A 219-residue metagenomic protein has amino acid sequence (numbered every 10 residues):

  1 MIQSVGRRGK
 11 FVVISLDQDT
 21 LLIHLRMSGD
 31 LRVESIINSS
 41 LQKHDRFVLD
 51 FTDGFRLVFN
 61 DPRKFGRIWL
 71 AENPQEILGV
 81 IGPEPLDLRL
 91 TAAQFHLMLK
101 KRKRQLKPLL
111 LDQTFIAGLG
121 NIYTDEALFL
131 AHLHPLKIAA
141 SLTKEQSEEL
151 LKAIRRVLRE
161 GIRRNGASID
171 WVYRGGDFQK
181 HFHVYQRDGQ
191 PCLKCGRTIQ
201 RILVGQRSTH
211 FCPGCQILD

Functional and structural regions predicted by a protein language model:
M1-V5: Short, structured active-site "lid" loops
G6, R26, I37, M98-D219: Basic, nucleic-acid-binding surfaces and adjacent catalytic neighborhoods in DNA/RNA-processing proteins
R7, S15-L16, F51: Generic beta-strand structural signal
I14, F47-L49, C192, R201-I202: Short acidic-hydrophobic surface loop/beta-edge motif
L16-D19, G214-Q216: Secondary-structure transition/turn motif
L21-G118, Y123-L130, I138: Phosphate/anion-contacting hairpin/loop surfaces
